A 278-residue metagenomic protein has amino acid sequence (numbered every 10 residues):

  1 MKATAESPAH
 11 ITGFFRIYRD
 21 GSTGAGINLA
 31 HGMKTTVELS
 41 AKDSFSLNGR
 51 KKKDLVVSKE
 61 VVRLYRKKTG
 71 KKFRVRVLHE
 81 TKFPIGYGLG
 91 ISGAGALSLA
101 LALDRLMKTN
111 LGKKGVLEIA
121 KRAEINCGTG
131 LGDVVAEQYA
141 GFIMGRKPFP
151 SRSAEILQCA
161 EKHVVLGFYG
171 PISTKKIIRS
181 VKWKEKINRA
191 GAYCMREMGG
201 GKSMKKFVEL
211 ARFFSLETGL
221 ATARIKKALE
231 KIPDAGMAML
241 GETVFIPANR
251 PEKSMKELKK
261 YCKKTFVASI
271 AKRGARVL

Functional and structural regions predicted by a protein language model:
M1-G86, I270-L278: ATP-binding N-lobe of GHMP and related small-molecule kinases
H10-R16, M33-E38, D133-E137, F142-M144 (+1 more regions): Short beta-strand scaffold segments in enzyme catalytic cores
R63, S98-L106, R196, F213-L216: Short glycine/serine- and small hydrophobic-enriched flexible loop segments
K71-F83, E118-A123, R224-K231: Short, hydrophobic/aliphatic alpha-helical segments
L89-K113: DPxDG-like acidic metal-binding loop motif
K113-L157: Alpha/beta catalytic cores of group-transfer enzymes, especially the acyltransferase/condensing modules of polyketide
S153-L278: C-terminal nucleotide
